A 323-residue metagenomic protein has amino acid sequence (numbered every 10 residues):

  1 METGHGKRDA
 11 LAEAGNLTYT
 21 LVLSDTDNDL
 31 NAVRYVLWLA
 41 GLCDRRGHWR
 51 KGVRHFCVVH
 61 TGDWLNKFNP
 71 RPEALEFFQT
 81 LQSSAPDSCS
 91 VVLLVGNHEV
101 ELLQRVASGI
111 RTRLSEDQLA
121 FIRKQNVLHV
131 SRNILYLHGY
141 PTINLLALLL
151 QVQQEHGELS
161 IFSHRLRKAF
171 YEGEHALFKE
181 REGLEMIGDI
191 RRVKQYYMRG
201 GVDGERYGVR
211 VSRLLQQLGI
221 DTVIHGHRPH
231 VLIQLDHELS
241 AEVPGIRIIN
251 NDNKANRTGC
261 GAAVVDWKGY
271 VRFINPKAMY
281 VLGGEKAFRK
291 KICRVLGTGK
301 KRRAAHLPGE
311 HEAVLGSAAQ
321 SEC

Functional and structural regions predicted by a protein language model:
D9-A10, R123-V130, A262-V264: Short, surface-exposed beta-strand/loop micro-motifs that present aromatic residues
L11-L21, L128-Y136: Beta-strand-turn-beta hairpins that frame and shape the catalytic cleft of phosphate-ester-processing enzymes
L23-S24, V58-D63, V92-N97, Y136-L137 (+3 more regions): Active-site neighborhood of phospho(di)ester-bond hydrolases with catalytic His/Asp-centered motifs
D29-L30, N66-N69, H98-Q104, I143-N144 (+2 more regions): Active-site environment of divalent metal-dependent phosphoester hydrolases
V36-T112: Core catalytic region of metal-dependent phosphoesterases/phosphodiesterases, especially metallo-beta-lactamase-like
L94, L102-R132, Y136: Extended active-site neighborhood of metal-dependent phosphoesterases/phosphodiesterases
S131-L218: Active-site-proximal loop/helix segment associated with metal-binding centers of metalloenzymes
D236-C323: Binuclear metal-dependent phosphoesterase catalytic core
